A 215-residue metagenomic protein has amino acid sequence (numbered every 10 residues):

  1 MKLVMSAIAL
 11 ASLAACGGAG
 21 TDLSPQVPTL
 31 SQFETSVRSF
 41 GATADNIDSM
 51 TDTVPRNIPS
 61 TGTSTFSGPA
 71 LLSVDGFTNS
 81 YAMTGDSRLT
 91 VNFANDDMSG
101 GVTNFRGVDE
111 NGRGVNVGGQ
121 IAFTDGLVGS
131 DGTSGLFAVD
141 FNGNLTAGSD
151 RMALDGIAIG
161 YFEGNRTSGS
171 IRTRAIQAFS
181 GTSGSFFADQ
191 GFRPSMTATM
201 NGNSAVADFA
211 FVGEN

Functional and structural regions predicted by a protein language model:
M1-C16: Sec-dependent bacterial lipoprotein signal peptides
C16-N215: Mature soluble binding/inhibitory domains
